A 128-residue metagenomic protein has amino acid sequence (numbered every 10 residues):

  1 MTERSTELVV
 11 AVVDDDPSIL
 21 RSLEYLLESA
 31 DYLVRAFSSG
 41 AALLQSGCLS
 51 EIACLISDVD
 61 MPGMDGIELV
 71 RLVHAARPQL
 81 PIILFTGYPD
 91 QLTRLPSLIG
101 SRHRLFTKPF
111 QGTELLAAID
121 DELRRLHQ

Functional and structural regions predicted by a protein language model:
M1-A11, P17-S18, A75, Q79 (+1 more regions): Non-catalytic signal-transmission and effector/linker regions of two-component phosphorelay proteins
D16-R35, E122: Two-component/phosphorelay signaling modules centered on CheY-like receiver
A36-C54: Acidic, metal-coordinating helix/loop segments flanking the phosphotransfer/catalytic sites of two-component signaling
S38-S39, D65-E68: Acidic catalytic/metal-coordinating carboxylates
S57-D58: Active-site T/S-Asp motif of two-component receiver
M61: Receiver (REC) domain active-site loop signature in two-component systems and cognate sites in sensor histidine kinases
E68, P89-T107, T113, A117: Alpha4 helix (beta4-alpha4-beta5 surface) of REC/receiver domains from two-component response regulators
F85-T86: Hydrophobic/aromatic residues positioned on beta-strands within the core alpha/beta folds
